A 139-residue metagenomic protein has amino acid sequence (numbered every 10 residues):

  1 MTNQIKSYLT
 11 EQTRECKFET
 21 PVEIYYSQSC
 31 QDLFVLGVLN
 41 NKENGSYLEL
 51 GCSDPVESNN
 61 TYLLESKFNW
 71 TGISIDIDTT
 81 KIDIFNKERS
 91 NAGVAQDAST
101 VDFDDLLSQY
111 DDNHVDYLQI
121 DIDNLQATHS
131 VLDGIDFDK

Functional and structural regions predicted by a protein language model:
M1, I5, L9, A98 (+2 more regions): Extended hydrophobic/Leu-rich segments
M1-E23: Membrane-proximal basic amphipathic "stem/tether" segments
Y8, Q12, V38, L106: Residues that form generic nucleotide/phosphate-binding pockets
V22-D104, N124: SAM cofactor-binding core of SAM-dependent methyltransferases, primarily the Rossmann-like beta-alpha-beta module
N40, S90, S108, D133-D136: A generic structural signal for secondary-structure junctions that act as hinges or helix/strand caps at the edges
S46, Y62-L63, K67-T71, Y110-K139: Conserved acidic-Pro-Pro-aromatic motif
